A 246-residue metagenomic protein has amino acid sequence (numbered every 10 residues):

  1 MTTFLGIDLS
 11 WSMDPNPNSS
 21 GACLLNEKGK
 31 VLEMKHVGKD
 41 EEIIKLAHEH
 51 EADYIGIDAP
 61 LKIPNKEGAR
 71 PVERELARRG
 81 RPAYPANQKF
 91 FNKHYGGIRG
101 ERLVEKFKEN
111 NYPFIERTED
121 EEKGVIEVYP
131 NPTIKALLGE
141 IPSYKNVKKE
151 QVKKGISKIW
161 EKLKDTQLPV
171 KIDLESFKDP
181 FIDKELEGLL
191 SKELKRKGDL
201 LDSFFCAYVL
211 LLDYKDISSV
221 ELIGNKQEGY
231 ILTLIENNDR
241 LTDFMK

Functional and structural regions predicted by a protein language model:
M1-L5, L9-K246: RNase H-like (RuvC/DEDD) metal-dependent nuclease/polynucleotide-processing core
